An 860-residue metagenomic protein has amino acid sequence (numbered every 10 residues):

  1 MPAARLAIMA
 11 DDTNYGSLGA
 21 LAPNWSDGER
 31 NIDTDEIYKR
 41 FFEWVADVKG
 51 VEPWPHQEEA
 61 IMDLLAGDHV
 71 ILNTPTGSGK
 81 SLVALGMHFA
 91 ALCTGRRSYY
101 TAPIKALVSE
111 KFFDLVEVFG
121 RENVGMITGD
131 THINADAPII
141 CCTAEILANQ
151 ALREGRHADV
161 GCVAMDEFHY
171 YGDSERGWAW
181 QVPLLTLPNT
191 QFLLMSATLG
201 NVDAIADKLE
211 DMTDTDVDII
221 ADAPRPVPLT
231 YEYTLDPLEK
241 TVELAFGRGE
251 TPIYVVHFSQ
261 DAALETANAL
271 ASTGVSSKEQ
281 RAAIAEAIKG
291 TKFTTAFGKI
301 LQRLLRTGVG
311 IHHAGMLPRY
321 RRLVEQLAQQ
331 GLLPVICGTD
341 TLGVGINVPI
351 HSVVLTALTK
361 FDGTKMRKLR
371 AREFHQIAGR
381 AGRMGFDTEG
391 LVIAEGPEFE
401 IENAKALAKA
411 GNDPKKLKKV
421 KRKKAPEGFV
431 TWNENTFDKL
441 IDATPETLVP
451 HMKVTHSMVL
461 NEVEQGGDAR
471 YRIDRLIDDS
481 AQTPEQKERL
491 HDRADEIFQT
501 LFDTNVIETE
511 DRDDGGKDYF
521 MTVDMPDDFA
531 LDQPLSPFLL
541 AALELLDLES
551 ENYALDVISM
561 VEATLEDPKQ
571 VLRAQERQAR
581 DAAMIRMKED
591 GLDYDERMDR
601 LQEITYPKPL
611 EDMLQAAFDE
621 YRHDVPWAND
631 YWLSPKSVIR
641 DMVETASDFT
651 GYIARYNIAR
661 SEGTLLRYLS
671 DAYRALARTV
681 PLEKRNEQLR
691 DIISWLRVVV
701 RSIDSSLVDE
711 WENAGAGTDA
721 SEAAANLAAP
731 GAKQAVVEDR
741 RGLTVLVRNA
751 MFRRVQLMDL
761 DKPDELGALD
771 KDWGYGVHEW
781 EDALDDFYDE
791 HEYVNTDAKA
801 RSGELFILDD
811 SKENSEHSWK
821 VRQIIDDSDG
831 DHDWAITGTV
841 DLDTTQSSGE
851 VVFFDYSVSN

Functional and structural regions predicted by a protein language model:
M1-V70, V275-R306: Helicase-associated low-complexity/disordered flanking segments
W44, G50-P228, T234, P252-S277: Conserved P-loop/Walker A NTP-binding site and adjacent catalytic elements of P-loop NTPases
Y99-T101, S109, V116-G125, D261-V335 (+1 more regions): Conserved C-terminal RecA-like helicase domain
D136-L152, T307-R321, L327-N347: Conserved two-lobed SF2 helicase motor
E232-F258, E265-N268, R322-G331: Conserved interdomain hinge at the start of the Helicase C-terminal
G310, Q329-Q330, D413-K416, K421-E813 (+1 more regions): Non-catalytic terminal extensions of ATP-dependent helicases
S352-L355, T359-F361, R367-A408: Conserved segment of the helicase C-terminal RecA-like domain
D826-N860: Compact beta-sheet-dominated globular domain cores
